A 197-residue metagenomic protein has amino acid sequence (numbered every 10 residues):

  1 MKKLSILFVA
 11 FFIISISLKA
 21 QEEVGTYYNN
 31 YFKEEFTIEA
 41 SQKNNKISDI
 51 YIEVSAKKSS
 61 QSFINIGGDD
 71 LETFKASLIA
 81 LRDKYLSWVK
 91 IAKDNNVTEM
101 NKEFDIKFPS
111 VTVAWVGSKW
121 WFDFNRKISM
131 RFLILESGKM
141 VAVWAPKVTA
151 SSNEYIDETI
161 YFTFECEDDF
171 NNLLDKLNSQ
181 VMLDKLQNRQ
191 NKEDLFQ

Functional and structural regions predicted by a protein language model:
M1-E23: Bacterial Sec-dependent N-terminal signal peptides
A20-Q197: Positively charged, low-complexity terminal tracts and the immediately adjacent first secondary-structure elements
